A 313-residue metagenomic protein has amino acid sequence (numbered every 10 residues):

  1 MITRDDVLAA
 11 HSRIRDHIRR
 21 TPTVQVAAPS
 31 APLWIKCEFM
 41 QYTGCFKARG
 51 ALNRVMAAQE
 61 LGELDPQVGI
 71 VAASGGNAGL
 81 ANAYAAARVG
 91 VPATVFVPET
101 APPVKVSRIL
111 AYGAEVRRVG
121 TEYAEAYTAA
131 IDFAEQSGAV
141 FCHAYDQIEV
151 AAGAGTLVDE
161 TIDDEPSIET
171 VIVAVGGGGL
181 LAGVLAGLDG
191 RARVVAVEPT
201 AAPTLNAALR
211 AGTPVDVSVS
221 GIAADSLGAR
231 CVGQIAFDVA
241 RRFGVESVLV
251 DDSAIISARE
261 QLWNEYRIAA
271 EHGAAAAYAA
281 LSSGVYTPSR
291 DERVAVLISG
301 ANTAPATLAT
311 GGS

Functional and structural regions predicted by a protein language model:
M1-S313: PLP-dependent amino-acid enzyme catalytic core
